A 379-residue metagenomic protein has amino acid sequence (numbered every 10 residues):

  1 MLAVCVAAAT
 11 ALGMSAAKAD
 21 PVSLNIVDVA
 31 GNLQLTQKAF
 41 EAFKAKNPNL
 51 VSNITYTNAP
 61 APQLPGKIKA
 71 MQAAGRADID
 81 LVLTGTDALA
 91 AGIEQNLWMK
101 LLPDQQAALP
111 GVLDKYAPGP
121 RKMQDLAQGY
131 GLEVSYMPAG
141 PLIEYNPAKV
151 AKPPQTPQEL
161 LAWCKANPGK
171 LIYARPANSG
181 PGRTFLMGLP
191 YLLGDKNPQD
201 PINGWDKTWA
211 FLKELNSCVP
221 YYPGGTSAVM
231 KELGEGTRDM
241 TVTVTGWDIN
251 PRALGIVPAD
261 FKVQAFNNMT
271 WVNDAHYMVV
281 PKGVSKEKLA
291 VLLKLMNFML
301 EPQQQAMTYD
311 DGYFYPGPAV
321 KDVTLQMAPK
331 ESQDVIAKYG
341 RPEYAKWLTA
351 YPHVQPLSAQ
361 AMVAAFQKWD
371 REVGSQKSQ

Functional and structural regions predicted by a protein language model:
D20-G92, K231: Early extracytoplasmic/lumenal segment of secretory-pathway proteins
V29-Q37, A59-P62, T84-A228: Extracytoplasmic ligand-binding site segments that recognize negatively charged/polar headgroups
G75-L83, Y222, D239-V244: Paired acidic/hydrophobic, glycine-rich loop segments that form the ligand-binding mouth/hinge of periplasmic-binding
L89-A91, M240-A259: A ligand-binding cleft/hinge motif common to bilobed small-molecule-binding domains
L142-K149, P190-L192, A275-K288, M307-T308: A bilobed periplasmic-binding-protein/Venus flytrap-type ligand-binding module shared by bacterial periplasmic
W209-L215, P258-K282: Periplasmic-binding protein-like
M278-L348: Mature extracytoplasmic/periplasmic domains
R341-Q379: Conserved C-terminal helix/tail region of periplasmic/extracytoplasmic solute-binding proteins
